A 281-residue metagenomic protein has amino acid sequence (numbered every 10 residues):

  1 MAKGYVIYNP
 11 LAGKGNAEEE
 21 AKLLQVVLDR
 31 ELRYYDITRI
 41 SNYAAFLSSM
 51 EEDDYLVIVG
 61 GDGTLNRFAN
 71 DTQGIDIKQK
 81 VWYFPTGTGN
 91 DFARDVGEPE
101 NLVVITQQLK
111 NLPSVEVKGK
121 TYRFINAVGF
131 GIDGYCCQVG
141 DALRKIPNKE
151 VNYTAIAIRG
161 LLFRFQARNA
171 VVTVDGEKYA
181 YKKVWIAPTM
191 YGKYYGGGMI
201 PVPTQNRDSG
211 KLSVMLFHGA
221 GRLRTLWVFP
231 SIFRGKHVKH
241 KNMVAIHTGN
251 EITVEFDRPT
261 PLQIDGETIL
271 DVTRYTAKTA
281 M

Functional and structural regions predicted by a protein language model:
M1, S48-E52, Y179-K182, I246-T248: Flexible, charged surface loops at secondary-structure boundaries
A2-N148: Small-residue-rich beta-alpha loop regions that form the catalytic core of phosphotransfer and lipid-active enzymes
K22-L24, Q73-G74, D141-A142, P203-N206 (+2 more regions): Short, solvent-exposed amphipathic alpha-helical segments in soluble enzyme and RNA/protein-processing domains
P85, A187, G266: Aspartyl protease active-site motif detector
T106-L112, L161-A170, H247-G249, E255-R258 (+1 more regions): A short, compositionally biased
V117-K211: ATP/pyrophosphate-binding catalytic subdomain of soluble kinases
G176, N206, L216-M281: ATP/nucleoside-binding phosphotransfer catalytic cores, i.e., glycine-rich phosphate-binding loops
